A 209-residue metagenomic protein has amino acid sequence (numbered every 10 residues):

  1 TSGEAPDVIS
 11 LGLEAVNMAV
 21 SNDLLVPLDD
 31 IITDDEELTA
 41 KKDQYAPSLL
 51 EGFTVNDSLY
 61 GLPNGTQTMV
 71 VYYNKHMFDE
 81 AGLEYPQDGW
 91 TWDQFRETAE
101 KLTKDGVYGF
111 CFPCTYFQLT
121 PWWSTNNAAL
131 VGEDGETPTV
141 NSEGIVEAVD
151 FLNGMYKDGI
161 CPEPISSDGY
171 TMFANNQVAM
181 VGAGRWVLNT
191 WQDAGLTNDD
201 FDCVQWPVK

Functional and structural regions predicted by a protein language model:
T1, E14, W90-R96, P162-N175: Short helix-initiation/N-cap motifs at beta->coil->alpha
T1-V16, D105: Early extracytoplasmic/lumenal segment of secretory-pathway proteins
D7-S10, A179-A183: Paired acidic/hydrophobic, glycine-rich loop segments that form the ligand-binding mouth/hinge of periplasmic-binding
G12-T68, R96, D202-V204: Hinge/lid segment of periplasmic solute-binding proteins
V16-V20, R185-N198: A ligand-binding cleft/hinge motif common to bilobed small-molecule-binding domains
Y60-G61, T103-C114: Bilobed periplasmic-binding protein-like "clamshell/Venus-flytrap" ligand-binding domains
V70-Y73: Short glycine- and hydrophobic/aromatic-rich loop-to-beta-strand nucleating segment in the catalytic cores
T98-K101, G135-P164, Q205-W206: Glycine-centered hinge/linker elements that transmit conformational signals in sensory and ligand-binding systems
